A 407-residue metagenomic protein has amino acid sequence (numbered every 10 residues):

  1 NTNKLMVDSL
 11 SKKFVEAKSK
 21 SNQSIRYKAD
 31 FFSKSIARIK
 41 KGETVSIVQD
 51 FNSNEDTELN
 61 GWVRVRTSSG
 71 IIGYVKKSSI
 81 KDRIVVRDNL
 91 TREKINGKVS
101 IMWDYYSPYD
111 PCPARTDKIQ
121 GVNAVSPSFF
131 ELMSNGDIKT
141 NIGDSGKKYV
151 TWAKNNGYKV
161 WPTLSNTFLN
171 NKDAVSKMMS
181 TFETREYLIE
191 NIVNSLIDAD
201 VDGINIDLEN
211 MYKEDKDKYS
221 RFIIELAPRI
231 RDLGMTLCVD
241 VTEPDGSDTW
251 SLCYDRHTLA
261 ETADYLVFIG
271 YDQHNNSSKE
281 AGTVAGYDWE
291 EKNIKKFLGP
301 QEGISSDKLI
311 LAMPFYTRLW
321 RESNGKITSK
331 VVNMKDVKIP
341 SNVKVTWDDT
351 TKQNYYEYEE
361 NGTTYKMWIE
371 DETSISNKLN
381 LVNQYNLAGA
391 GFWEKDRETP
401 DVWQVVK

Functional and structural regions predicted by a protein language model:
N1-E16, R66-V99: Boundary regions of SH3-family modules and the immediately adjacent low-complexity/disordered segments in eukaryotic
N1-N3, R38-S78: SH3/SH3-like beta-barrel superfamily modules
I84-N191: Glycan-recognition patch characteristic of GH18 chitinases/ENGases and related GlcNAc/peptidoglycan-binding proteins
S100-D104, N123-P127, V160-L164, I204-I206 (+4 more regions): Hydrophobic faces of well-ordered beta-strands that scaffold small-molecule active sites in alpha/beta enzyme cores
D104-Q120, S180-I197, D248-H257, E370-N383: Short, acidic/polar
S126-F129, Y187-K218, Y265-S278, G391: Active-site groove signature of glycoside hydrolases
S134-D144, E190, K213-P340: Substrate-binding surface in catalytic domains of secreted glycosidases
K308, M313-N380: Glycan-binding loop/region signatures in secreted carbohydrate-active enzymes
